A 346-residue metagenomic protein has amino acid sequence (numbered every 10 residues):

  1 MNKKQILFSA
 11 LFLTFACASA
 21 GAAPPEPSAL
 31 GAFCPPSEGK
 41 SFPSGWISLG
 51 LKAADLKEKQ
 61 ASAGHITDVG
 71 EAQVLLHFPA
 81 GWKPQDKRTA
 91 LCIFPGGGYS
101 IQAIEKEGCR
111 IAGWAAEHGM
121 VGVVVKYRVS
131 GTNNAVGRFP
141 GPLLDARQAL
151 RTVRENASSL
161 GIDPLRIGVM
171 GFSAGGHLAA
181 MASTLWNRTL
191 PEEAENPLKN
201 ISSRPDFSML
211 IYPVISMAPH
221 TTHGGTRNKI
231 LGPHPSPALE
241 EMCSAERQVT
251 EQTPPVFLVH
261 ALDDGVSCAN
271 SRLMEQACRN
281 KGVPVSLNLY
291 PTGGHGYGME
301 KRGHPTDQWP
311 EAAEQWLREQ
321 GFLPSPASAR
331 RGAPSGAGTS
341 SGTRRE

Functional and structural regions predicted by a protein language model:
P24-K83: N-terminal cap/lid segment of alpha/beta-hydrolase-fold proteins
K87-G96: Short beta-strand element of the alpha/beta-hydrolase
A103-E105, R110-I111, V125-P164, G303-Q308: Catalytic nucleophile-loop/oxyanion-hole region of alpha/beta-hydrolase and closely related hydrolase-like folds
Q148-H223, E240-E241: Primarily recognizes the serine-hydrolase "nucleophile elbow" in alpha/beta-hydrolase and SGNH/GDSL folds
F257-H260: Short beta-strand/loop motif that positions the catalytic acidic residue of the alpha/beta-hydrolase fold
G265-R272: Conserved alpha/beta-hydrolase "acid-adjacent" motif
R279-G296: Catalytic histidine neighborhood in serine/cysteine hydrolases with alpha/beta-hydrolase-type architecture
G294-H304: Catalytic histidine-centered segment of alpha/beta-hydrolase-like enzymes
